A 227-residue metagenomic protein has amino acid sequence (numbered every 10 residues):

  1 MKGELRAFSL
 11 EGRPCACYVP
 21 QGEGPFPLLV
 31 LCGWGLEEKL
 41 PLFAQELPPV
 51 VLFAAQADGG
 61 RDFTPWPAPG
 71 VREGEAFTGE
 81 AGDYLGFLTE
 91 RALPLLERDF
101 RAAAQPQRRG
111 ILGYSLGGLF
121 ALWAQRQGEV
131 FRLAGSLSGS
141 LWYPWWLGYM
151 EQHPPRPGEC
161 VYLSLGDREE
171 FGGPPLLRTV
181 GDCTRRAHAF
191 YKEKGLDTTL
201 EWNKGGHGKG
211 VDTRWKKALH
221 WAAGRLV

Functional and structural regions predicted by a protein language model:
M1-F26, V227: A domain-start/cap signature at the N-terminus of enzymes
A16, P27-R91, L95-R101: Serine-hydrolase catalytic machinery in alpha/beta-hydrolase-like enzymes
V30-W34, S138, L165: The conserved beta1-alpha1 loop
F43-A44, A124-Q125, H188: A conserved amphipathic alpha-helix that caps or lines the catalytic cleft of carbohydrate- and lipid-modifying enzymes
Q56, L112-Y114, L137-S138, S164 (+1 more regions): Alpha/beta-hydrolase-fold catalytic nucleophile elbow
R101-Y114, A134: Alpha/beta-hydrolase fold nucleophile elbow
G118-G128: Short glycine-enriched nucleophile-adjacent loop and the immediately C-terminal alpha-helix near the catalytic center
S140-A222: The feature captures the conserved acid-bearing segment of alpha/beta-hydrolase catalytic domains
